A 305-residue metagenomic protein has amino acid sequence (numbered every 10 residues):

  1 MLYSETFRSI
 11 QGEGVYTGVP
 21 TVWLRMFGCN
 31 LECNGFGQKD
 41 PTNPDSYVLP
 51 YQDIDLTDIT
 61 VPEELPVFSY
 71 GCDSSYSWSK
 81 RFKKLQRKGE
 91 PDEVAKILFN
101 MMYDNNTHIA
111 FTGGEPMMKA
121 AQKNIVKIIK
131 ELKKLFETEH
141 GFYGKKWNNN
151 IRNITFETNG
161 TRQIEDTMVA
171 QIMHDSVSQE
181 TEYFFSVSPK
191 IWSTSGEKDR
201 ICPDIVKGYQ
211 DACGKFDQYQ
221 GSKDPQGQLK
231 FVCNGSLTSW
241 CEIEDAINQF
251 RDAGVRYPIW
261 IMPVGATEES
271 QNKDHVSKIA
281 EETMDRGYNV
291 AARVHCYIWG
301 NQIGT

Functional and structural regions predicted by a protein language model:
M1, G35-T181: Conserved Radical SAM active-site core
M1-W23, R286: Short, Lys/Arg-rich amphipathic segments at extreme N-termini
G14-T17, C33-Q38, I303: Short, glycine/acidic-enriched capping/hinge loops at junctions between secondary-structure elements
Y16, L85, E197-K198: Short, solvent-exposed loop/turn segments at secondary-structure boundaries
T17-T21, M26-L31, A95, F231: Conserved N-terminal beta1-alpha1 strand-loop-helix module at the mouth
R25, G71, A110, S186 (+1 more regions): Conserved beta-strand segments that form the floor/walls of ligand-binding pockets within enzyme and binding domains
T107, M117-T305: Conserved AdoMet/S-adenosylmethionine-binding subsite of the radical SAM
